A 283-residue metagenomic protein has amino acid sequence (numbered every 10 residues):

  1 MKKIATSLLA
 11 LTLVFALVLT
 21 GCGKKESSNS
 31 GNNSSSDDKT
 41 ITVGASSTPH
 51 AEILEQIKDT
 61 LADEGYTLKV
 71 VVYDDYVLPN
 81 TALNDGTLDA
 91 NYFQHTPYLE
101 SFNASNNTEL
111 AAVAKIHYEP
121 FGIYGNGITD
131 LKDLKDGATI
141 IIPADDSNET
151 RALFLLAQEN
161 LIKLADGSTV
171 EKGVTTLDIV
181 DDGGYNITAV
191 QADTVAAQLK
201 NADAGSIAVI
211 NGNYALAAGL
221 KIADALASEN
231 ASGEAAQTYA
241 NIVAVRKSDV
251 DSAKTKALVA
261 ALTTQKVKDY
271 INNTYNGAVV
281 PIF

Functional and structural regions predicted by a protein language model:
M1-K25: Sec-dependent N-terminal signal peptides of Gram-positive bacterial secreted proteins and lipoproteins
V18-D38: Bacterial lipoprotein signal-peptidase II cleavage site
S36-T48, Y66-V72, T139-I140: Short, well-ordered beta-strand elements
V70-T81, T169-A197: Short helix-initiation/N-cap motifs at beta->coil->alpha
S101-V113, I128, V209, A218-N230: Ligand-binding "clamshell"
V113-I162: A conserved helix-loop-strand patch within extracytoplasmic ligand-binding domains of the periplasmic binding
P120-K132, Y239-S252: A bilobed periplasmic-binding-protein/Venus flytrap-type ligand-binding module shared by bacterial periplasmic
T150-A157, L262-I282: Periplasmic-binding protein-like
